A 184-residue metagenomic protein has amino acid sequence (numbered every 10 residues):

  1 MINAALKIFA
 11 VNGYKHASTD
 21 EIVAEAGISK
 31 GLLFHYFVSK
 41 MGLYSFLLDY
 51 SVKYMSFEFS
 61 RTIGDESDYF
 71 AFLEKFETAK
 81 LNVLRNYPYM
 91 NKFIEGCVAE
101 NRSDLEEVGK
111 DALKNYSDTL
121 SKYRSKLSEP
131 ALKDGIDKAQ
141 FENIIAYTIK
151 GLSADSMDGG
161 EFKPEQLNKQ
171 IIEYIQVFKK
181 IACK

Functional and structural regions predicted by a protein language model:
A4, E21, G42, F46 (+6 more regions): Alpha-helical elements of Rossmann-like donor-binding domains used by nucleotide-donor carbohydrate transfer enzymes
A4, I8-G42, F46: Helix-turn-helix
A4-V11, E58-T62, T148-D155: Solvent-exposed, amphipathic alpha-helical segments
F46, S60-N86, K138-I145: Hydrophobic alpha-helical connector segments
K53-S56, S60-R61, N82, S103-A131 (+4 more regions): Amphipathic alpha-helical packing segments from all-alpha helical-bundle domains
N82-N86, I136, E142-E165, Q176-K184: Amphipathic C-terminal alpha-helical segment
L84-E107, A154-G160: Amphipathic alpha-helical segments used for helix-helix packing
